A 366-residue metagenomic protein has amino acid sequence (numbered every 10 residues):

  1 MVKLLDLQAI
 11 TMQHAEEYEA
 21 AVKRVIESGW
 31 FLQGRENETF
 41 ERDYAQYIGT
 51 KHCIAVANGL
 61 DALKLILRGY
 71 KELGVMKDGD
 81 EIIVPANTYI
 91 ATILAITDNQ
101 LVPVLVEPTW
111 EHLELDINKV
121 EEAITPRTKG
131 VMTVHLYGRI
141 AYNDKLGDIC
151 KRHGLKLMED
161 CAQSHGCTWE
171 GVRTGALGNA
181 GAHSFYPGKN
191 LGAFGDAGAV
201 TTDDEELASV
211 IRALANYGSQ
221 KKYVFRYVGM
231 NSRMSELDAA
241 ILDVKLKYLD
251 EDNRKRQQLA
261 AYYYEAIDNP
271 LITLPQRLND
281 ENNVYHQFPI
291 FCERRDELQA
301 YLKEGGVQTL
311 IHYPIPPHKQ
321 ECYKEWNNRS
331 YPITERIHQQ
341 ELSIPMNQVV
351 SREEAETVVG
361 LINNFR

Functional and structural regions predicted by a protein language model:
M1-W30, R35, G305, P345: N-terminal "arm"/small-domain region of PLP-dependent enzymes with the aminotransferase-like
W30, R35-E81, A95-T97, L105 (+1 more regions): Phosphate-binding glycine-rich loop
N37-R42, Y47-I54, L60, N118 (+4 more regions): PLP-dependent aminotransferase class I/II
A86, L105-T109, Y313: Short beta->alpha connector loops at strand-helix junctions that form conserved, small/polar/Pro-enriched
N87-I93: Conserved coil-to-alpha-helix start sites within the AMP-binding
Q100: Structured binding elements
E111-A193, A199-T201, S343: Active-site phosphate-binding strand-loop segment of PLP-dependent enzymes
